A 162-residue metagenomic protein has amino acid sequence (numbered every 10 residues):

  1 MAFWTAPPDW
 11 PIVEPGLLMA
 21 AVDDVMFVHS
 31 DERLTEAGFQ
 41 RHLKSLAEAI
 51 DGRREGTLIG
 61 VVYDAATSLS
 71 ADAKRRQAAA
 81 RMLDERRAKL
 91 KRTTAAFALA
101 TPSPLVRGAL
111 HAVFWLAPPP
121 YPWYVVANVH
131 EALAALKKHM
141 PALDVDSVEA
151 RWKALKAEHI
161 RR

Functional and structural regions predicted by a protein language model:
A2-R162: Amphipathic, Lys/Arg-enriched alpha-helical "gate/interface" segment within cytosolic domains that mediates
